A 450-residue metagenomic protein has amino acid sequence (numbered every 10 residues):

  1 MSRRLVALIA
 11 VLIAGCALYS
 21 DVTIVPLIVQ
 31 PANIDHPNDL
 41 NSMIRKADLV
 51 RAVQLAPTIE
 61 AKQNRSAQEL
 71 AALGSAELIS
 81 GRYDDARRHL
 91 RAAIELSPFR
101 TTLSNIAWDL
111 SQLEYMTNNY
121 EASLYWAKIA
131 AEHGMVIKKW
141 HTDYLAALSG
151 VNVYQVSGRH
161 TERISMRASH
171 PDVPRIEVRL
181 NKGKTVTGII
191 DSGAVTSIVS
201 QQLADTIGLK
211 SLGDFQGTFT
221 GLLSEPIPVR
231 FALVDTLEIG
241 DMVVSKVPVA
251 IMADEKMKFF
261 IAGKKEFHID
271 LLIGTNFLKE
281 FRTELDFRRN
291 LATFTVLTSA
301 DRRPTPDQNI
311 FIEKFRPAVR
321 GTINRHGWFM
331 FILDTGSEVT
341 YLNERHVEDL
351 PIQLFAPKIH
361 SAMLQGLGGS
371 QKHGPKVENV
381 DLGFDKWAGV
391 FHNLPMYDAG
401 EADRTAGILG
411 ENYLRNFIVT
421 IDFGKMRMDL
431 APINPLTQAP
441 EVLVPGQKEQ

Functional and structural regions predicted by a protein language model:
M1-R4: Positively charged n-region of N-terminal signal peptides that target proteins for export
V6-A7, Q450: Intrinsically disordered, low-complexity segments enriched in glycine/proline and serine/threonine
A7-G15: Bacterial N-terminal signal peptides
C16-Q450: Pepsin/retropepsin-fold aspartyl endopeptidases
